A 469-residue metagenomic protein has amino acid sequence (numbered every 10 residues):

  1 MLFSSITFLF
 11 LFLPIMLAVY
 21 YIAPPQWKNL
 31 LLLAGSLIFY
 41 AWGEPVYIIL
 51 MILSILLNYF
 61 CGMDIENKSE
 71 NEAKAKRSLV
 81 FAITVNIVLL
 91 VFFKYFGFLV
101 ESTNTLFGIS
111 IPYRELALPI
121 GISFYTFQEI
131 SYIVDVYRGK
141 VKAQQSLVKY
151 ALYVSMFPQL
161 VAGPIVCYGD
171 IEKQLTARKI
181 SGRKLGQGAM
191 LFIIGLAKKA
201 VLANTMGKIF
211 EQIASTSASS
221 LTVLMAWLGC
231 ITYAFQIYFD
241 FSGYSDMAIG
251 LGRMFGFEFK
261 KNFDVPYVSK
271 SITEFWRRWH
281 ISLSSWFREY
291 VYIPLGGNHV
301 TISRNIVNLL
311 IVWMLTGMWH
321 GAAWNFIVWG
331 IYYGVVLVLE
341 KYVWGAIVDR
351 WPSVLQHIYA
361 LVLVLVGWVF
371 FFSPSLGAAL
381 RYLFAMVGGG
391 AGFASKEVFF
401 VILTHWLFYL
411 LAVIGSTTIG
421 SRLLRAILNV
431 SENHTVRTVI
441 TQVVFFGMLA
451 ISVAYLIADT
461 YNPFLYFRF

Functional and structural regions predicted by a protein language model:
M1-S416, G420-R468: Membrane-embedded transmembrane alpha-helical bundles that form the catalytic cores of multi-pass lipid-modifying
